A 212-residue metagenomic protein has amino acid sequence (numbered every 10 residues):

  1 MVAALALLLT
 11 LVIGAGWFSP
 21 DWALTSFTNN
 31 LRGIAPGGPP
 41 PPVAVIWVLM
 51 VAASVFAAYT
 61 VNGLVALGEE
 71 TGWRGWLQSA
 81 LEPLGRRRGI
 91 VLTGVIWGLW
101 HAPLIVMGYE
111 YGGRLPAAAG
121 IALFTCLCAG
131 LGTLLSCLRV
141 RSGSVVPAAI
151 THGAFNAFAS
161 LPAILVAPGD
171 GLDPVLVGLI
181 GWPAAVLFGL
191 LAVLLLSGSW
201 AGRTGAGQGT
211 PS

Functional and structural regions predicted by a protein language model:
M1-A15, S136-H152: Hydrophobic alpha-helical membrane-insertion segments
M1-A66, T71, Q78, E82-L84 (+1 more regions): Juxtamembrane helix-loop-helix connectors linking adjacent transmembrane helices in multi-pass membrane enzymes
V2-A6, T10, I96-L104, G153-A163: Aromatic-anchored segments of alpha-helical transmembrane domains
L7, L64, L77, L131-L135 (+1 more regions): Hydrophobic/aromatic residues in alpha-helical transmembrane segments
F18-N29, V145-L161: Juxtamembrane non-transmembrane "cap" segments at the membrane-aqueous interface of multi-pass membrane proteins
V55-G63, V91-G98, I121, T125 (+3 more regions): Residue-level signature of the transmembrane alpha-helical core of multi-pass small-molecule transporters
A66-L99, S136, V140-S144: Membrane-interface helix/loop boundary segments of multi-pass membrane proteins
A119, R141, T151-S212: C-terminal membrane module of polytopic membrane proteins
